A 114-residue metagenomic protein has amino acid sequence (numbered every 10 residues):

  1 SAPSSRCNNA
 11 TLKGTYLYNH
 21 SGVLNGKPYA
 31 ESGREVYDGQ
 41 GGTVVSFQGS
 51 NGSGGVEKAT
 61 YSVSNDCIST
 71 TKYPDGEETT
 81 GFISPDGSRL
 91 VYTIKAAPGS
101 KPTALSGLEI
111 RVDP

Functional and structural regions predicted by a protein language model:
S1-P114: Mature soluble binding/inhibitory domains
